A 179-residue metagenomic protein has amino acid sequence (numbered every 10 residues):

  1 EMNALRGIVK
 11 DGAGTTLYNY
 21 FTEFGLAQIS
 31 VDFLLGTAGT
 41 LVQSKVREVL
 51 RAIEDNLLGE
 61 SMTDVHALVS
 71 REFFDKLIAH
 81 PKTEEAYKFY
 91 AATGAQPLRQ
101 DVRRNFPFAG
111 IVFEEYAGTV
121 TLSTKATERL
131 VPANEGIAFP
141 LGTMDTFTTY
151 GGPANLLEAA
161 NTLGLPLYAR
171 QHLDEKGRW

Functional and structural regions predicted by a protein language model:
E1-L17: Short, glycine/acidic-rich hinge or "gate" loops at secondary-structure transitions that mediate conformational
G7, G25, L57-S61, G110 (+1 more regions): Glycine-centered secondary-structure boundary/capping sites
G14-T15, G36, G118, S123: Intrinsically disordered/low-complexity terminal segments and short unstructured peptides
T16-Q96: Extended, solvent-exposed, turn-rich assembly/linker loops in the middle of proteins
E85-W179: Sequence/fold signature of self-assembling virion shell proteins
